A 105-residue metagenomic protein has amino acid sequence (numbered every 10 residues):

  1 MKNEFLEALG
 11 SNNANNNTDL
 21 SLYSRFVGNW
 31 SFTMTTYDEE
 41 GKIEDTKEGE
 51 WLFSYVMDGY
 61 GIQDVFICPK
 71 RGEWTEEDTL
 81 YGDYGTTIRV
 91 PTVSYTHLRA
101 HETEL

Functional and structural regions predicted by a protein language model:
M1-T46, L52-V56: Amphipathic/hydrophobic helical signal segments and adjacent flexible N-terminal regions that mediate secretion
V27-S31, G59-D64, Y95-L98: Short, hydrophobic/aromatic-rich segments at coil-to-beta transitions
N29, E48, G61, Y84-T86: Intrinsic-disorder/low-complexity, polar/charged segments enriched in Ser/Thr/Lys/Arg/Asp/Glu/Gln
M34-Y37, F66-C68, R99: Beta-turn initiation residues at beta-strand->coil junctions
G41-D45, W74, Y81, L98: Tryptophan-centered short beta-strand motifs
G49-S54, G85-P91: Hydrophobic/aromatic beta-strand elements that line small-molecule binding cavities or substrate pockets in beta-rich
S54-Y84: Short, well-structured hydrophobic secondary-structure segments
H97-A100, E104-L105: Single conserved hydrophobic/aromatic residue that forms the stacking wall/gate of nucleotide- or nucleobase-binding
